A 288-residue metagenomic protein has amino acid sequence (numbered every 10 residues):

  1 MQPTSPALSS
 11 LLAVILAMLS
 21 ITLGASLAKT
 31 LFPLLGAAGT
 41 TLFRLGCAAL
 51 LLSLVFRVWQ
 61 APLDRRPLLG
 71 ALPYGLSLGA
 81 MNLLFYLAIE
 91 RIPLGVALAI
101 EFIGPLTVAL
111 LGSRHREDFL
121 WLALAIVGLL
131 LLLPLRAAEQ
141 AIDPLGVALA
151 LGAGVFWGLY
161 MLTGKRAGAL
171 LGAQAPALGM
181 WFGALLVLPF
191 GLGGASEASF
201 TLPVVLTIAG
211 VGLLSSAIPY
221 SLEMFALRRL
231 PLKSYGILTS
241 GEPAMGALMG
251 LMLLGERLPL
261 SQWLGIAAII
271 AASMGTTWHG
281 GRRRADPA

Functional and structural regions predicted by a protein language model:
M1-G39, P73-L76, A80-L84, V127 (+3 more regions): Glycine-/small-residue-enriched transmembrane alpha-helix faces in small-molecule transporters and effluxers
M1-L16, A49-P73, R114-L120, A138-I142 (+4 more regions): Membrane-interface interhelical linkers
P3, L45, V204, S240-A288: C-terminal-most transmembrane helix of multi-pass membrane proteins
S10, L34-A80, T107-V108, L124 (+3 more regions): Transmembrane alpha-helices of multi-pass small-molecule transport proteins
S20, F56-A97, L129-L131, G212-L230: Specific transmembrane alpha-helical segments of multi-pass solute transporters/efflux pumps, especially DMT/EamA
G39-A49, L78, Y86-E117, A153 (+1 more regions): Specific alpha-helical transmembrane segments that line the substrate/conduction pathway and gating interfaces
F43, A97-I100, T163-A184, S216-M252: Helix-helix packing/entry segments at the starts of transmembrane helices
I103, E117-R136, A153, M249-L251 (+1 more regions): Hydrophobic transmembrane alpha-helices of multi-pass small-molecule transport proteins
